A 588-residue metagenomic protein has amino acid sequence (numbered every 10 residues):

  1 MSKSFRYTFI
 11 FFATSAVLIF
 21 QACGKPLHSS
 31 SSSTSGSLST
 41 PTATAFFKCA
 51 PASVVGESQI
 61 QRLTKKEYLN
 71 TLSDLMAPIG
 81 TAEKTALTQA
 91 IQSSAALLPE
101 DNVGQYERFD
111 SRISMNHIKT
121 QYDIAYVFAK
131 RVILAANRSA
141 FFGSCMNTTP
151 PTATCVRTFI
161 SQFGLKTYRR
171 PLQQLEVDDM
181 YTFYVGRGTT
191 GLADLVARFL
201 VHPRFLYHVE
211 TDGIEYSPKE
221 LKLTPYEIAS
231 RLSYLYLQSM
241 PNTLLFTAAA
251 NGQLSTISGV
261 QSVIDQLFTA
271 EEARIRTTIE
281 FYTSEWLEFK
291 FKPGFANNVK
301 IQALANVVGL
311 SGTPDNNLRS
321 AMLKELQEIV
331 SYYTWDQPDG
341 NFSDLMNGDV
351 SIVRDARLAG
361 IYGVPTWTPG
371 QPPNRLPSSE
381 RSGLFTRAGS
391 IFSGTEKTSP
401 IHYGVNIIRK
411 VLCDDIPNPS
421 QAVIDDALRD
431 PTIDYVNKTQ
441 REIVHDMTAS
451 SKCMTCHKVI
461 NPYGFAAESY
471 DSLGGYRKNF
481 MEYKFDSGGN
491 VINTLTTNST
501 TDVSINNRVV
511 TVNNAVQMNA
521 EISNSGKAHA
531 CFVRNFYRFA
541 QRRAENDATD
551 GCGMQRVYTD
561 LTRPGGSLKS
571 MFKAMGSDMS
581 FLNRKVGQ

Functional and structural regions predicted by a protein language model:
M1-R6: Positively charged n-region of N-terminal signal peptides that target proteins for export
I10-I19: Bacterial N-terminal signal peptides
L18-V55: Bacterial Sec-dependent N-terminal signal peptides
P41, K66, M76-D212, L221 (+2 more regions): N-terminal, motif-rich segments that launch catalysis or mediate targeting to/interaction with membranes, typified by
G56-Q59, T64, Y68-T71, H117-F128 (+23 more regions): Stable alpha-helical elements in mature extracytoplasmic
E83-T88, E176, L206-D212, P218 (+8 more regions): Short, solvent-exposed loop/turn and secondary-structure capping segments
I124, F128, P150, C155 (+6 more regions): Extended surface/linker regions that mediate inter-domain or inter-protein docking in multi-component redox
T167, P373-H529, V533, A540 (+1 more regions): Sequence context surrounding c-type heme c attachment/ligation sites in exported
